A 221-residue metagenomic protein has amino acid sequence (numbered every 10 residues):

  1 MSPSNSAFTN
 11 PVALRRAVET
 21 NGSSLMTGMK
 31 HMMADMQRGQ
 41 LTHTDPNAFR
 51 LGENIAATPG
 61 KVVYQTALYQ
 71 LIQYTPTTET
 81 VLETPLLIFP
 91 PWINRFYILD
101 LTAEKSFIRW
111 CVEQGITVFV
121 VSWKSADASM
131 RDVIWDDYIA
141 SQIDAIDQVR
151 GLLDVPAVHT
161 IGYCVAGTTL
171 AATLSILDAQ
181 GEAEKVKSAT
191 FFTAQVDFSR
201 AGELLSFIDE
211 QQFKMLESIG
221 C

Functional and structural regions predicted by a protein language model:
M1-C221: N-terminal cap/leader regions of alpha/beta-hydrolase-fold enzymes, predominantly small-molecule hydrolases
